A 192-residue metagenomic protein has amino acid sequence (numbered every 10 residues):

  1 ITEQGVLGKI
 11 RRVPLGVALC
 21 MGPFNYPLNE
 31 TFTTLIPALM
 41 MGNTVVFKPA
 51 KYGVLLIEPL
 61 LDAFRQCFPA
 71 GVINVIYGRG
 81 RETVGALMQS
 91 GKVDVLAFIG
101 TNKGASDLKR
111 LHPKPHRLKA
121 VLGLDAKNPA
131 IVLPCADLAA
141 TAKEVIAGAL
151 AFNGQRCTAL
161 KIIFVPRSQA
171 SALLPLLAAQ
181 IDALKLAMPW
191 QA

Functional and structural regions predicted by a protein language model:
T2-C67, G71, A139: Conserved small-residue-rich beta-alpha loop and adjacent elements that most often cradle the phosphate/pyrophosphate
V6-G8, V75-A97: A structured beta-alpha segment of the ubiquitous adenosine-cofactor-binding alpha/beta core
M21, R79, I99, G148: Conserved residues at the C-terminal ends of beta-strands
Y26, Y52-L55, R81-T83, N102-G104 (+1 more regions): Short alpha-helical
F32-T33, E58-P59, M88, D107-L111 (+1 more regions): Short amphipathic alpha-helical segments
C67-F68, V95, K103-A192: ALDH superfamily catalytic-core signature
